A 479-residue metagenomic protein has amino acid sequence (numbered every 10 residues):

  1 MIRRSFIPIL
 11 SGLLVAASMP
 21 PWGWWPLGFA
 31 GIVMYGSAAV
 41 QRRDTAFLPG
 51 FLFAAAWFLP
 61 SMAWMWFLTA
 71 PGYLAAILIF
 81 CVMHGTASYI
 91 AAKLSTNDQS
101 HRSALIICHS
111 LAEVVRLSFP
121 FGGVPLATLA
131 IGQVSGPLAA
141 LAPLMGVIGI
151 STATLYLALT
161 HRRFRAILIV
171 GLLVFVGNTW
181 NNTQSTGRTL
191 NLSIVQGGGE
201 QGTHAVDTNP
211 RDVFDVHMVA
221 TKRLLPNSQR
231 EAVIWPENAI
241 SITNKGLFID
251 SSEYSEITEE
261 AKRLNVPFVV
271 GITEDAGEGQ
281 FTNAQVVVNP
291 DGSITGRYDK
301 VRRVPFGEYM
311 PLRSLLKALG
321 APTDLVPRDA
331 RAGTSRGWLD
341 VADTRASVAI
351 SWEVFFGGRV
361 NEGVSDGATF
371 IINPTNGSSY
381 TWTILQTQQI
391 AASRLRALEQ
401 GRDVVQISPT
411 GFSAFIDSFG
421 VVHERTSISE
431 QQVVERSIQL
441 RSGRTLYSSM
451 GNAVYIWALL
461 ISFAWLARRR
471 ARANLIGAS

Functional and structural regions predicted by a protein language model:
M1-W180, T381-W382, S393-R396, S408-I416 (+2 more regions): Membrane-embedded alpha-helical bundles of multi-pass enzymes that act on lipidic or dolichyl-linked glycan substrates
N182-M450, V454: Soluble catalytic domains of enzymes that build or remodel membrane lipids, polysaccharides, and related
